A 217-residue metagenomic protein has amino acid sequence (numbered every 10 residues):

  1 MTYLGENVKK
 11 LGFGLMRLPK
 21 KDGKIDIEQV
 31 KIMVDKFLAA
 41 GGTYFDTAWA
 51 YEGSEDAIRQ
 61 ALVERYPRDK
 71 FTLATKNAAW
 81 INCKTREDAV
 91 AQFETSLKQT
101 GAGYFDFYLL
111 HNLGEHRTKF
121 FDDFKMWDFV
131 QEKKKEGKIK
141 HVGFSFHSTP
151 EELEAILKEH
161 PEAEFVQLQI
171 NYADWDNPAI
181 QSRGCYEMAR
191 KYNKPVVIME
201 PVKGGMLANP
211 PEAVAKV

Functional and structural regions predicted by a protein language model:
M1-F71, F129, K135: N-terminal binding-site loop/beta-alpha segment at the start of enzyme catalytic domains that lines or forms
V8, G42, A102-F105, I139 (+1 more regions): A structural motif
F13, F37, F45, I58 (+6 more regions): Conserved, mostly hydrophobic/aromatic
M16-E28, K76-D88, T118-K119: Active-site mouth loops of central-metabolism enzymes
G23-F37, K84-G101, S148-K158: Short, acidic/polar
D69-N82, Y108-H111, Q169: A short, structured active-site edge motif that brings together acidic residues
L97-T118: Active-site groove signature of glycoside hydrolases
L113-V217: Beta/alpha (TIM)-barrel catalytic core signal, keyed to glycine-rich beta->alpha loops juxtaposed to Asp/Glu that bind
